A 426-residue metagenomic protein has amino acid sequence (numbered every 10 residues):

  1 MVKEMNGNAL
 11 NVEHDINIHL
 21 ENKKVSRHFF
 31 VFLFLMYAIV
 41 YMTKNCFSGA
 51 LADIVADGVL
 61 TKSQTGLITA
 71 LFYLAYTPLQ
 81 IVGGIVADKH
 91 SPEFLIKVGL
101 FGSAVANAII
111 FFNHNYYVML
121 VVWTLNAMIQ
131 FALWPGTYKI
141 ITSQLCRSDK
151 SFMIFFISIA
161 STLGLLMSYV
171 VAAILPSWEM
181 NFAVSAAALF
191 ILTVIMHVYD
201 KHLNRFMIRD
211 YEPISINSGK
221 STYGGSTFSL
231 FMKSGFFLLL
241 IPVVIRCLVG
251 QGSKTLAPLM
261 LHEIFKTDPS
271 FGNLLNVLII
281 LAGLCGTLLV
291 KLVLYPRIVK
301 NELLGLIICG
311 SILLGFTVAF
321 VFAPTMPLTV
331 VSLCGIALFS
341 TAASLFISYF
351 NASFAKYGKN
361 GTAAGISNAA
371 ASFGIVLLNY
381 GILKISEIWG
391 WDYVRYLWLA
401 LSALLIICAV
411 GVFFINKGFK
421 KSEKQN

Functional and structural regions predicted by a protein language model:
E13-K23, N204-L239: Juxtamembrane intracellular "pre-TM" segments in multi-pass secondary transporters
F47-S48, S234-T287: Extracytoplasmic gate region of multi-pass secondary transporters
P78-H114: Conserved MFS/SLC helix-loop-helix module at the cytosolic interface between two early adjacent transmembrane helices
L79-S91, G286-K300, S386: Helix-to-loop junctions at the C-terminal end of transmembrane segments in multipass secondary transporters
V122-A160: Cytoplasmic helix-loop-helix junction between adjacent transmembrane helices in 12-TM secondary transporters
F156-N204: Helix-loop-helix hairpin linking two adjacent transmembrane segments in secondary transporters
K300-F346: C-terminal transmembrane helical hairpin of 12-TM major facilitator-type secondary transporters
F354-W391: A late C-terminal transmembrane helix in Major Facilitator Superfamily
